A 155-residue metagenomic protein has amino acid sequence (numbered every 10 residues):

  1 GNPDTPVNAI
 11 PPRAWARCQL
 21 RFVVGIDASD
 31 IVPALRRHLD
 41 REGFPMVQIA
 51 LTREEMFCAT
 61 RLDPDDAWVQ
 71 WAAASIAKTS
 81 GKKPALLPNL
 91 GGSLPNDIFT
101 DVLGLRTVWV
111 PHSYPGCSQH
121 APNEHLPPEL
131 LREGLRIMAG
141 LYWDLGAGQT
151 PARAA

Functional and structural regions predicted by a protein language model:
G1-R13, V24-A34, E42, M46-A155: An extended, acidic, His-containing surface patch that forms the Zn2+-binding/catalytic region of metallohydrolases
R17-R21: Residue-level recognition of well-ordered beta-strand positions that form the cores of beta-sheet-rich folds across
